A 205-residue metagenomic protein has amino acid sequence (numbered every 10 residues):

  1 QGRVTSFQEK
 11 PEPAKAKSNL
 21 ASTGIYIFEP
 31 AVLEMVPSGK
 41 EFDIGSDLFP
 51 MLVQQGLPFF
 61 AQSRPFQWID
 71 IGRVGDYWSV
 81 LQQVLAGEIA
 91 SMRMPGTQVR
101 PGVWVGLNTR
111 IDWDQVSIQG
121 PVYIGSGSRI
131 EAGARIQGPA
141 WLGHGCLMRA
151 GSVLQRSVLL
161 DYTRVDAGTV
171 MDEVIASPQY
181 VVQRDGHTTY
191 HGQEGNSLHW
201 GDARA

Functional and structural regions predicted by a protein language model:
Q1-K40: Conserved core of the sugar-phosphate nucleotidyltransferase
A31, M35-A205: Left-handed beta-helix
